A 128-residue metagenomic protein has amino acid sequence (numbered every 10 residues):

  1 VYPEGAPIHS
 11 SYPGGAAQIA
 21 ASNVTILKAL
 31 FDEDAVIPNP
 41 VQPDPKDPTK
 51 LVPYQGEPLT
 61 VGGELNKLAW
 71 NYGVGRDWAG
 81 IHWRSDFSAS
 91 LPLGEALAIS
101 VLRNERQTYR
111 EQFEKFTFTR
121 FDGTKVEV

Functional and structural regions predicted by a protein language model:
V1-V128: Membrane-embedded catalytic cores of phosphoryl/pyrophosphoryl-handling enzymes
